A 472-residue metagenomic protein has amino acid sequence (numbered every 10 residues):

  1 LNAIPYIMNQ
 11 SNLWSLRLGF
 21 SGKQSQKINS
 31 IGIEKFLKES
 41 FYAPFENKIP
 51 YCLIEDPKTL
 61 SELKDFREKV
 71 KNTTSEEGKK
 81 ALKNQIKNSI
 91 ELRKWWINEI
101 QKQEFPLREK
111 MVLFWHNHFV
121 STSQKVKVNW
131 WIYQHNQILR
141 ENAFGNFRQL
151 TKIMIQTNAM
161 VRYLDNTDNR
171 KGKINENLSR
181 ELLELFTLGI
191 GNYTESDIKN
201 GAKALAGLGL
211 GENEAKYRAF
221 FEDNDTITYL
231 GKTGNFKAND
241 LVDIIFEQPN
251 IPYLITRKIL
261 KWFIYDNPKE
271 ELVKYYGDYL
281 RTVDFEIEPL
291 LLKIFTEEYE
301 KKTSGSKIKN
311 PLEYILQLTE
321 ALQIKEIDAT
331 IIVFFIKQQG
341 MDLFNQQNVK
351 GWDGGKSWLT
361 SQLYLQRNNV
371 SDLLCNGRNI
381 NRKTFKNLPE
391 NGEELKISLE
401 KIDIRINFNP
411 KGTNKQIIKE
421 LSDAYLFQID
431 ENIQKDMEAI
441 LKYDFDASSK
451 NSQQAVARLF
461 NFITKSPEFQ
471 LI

Functional and structural regions predicted by a protein language model:
L1: Interfaces and regulatory segments of ATP-dependent nucleotide/adenylate/phosphodiester-chemistry enzymes
I4-K27, K38, T256-V283, L292-I472: Flexible, low-complexity segments enriched for small/polar residues
N9-Q10, K64-E68, N84-K87, K110 (+2 more regions): Short, compositionally biased low-complexity segments
S15-L18, F36-S40, L139, I245: A generic structural signal for nonpolar/aromatic side chains embedded in well-ordered alpha-helices
L18-S21, E99-I100, H118, T122 (+6 more regions): Alpha-helix C-capping/helix-to-loop hinge sites
Q24-I132, I138: N-terminal accessory alpha/beta regions
G78-L82, K102, V120-T122, Y163-N169 (+4 more regions): A ubiquitous short alpha-helical element
L92, N129-I324: Active-site substrate-binding loop specific to GH73 endo-beta-N-acetylglucosaminidase modules in bacterial autolysins
